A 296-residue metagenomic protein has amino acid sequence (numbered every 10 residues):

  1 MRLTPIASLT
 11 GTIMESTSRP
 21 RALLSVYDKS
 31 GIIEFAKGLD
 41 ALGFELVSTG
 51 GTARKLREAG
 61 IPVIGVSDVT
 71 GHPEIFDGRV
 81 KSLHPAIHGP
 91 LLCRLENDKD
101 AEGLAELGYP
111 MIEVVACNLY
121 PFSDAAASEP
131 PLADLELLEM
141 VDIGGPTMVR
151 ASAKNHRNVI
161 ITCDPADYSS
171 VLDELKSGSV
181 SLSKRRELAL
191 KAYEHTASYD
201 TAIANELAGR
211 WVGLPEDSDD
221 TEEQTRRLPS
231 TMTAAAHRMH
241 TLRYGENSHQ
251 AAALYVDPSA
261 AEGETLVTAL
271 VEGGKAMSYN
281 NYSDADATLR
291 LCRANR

Functional and structural regions predicted by a protein language model:
R2-V66: N-terminal glycine-/serine-/threonine-rich phosphate-binding loop
E15-P20, K81-H88, L119-A133, S152-K154 (+1 more regions): Gly-rich Lys/Arg/Thr-decorated short loops/hinges at beta-loop-alpha junctions or inter-strand turns that position
P20-L23, F44-E45, I64, H88-L91 (+8 more regions): Structural motif
L24, E45-G50, I64-D68, C93 (+5 more regions): General beta-strand structural signal in soluble alpha/beta enzymes
E34-A36, R57-I61, D68, E74-G78 (+8 more regions): Short acidic, glycine/serine/threonine-rich loops at helix termini
G51-F122: Glycine-rich nucleotide/cofactor/substrate-binding loop typically near the N-terminus or early in the first domain
T147-M148, N155-Y168, L188: Mobile "lid/hinge" segments at catalytic clefts and subdomain interfaces of large enzymes
A166, S170-E174, G178-R296: Active-site loops and adjacent core secondary-structure elements that bind or stabilize anionic groups
